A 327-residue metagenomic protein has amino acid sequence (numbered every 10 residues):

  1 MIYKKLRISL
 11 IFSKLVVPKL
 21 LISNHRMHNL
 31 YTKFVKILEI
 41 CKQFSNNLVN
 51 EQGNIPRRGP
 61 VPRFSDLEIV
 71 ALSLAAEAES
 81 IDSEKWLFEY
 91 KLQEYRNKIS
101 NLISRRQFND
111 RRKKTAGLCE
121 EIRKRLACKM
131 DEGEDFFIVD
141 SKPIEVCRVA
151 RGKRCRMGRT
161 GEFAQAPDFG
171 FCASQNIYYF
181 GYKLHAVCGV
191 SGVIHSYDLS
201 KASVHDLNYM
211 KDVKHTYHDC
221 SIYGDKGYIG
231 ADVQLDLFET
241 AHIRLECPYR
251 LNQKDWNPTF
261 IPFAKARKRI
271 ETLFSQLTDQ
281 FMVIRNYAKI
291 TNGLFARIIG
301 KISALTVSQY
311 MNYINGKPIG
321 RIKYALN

Functional and structural regions predicted by a protein language model:
M1-N327: Short alpha-helical elements
